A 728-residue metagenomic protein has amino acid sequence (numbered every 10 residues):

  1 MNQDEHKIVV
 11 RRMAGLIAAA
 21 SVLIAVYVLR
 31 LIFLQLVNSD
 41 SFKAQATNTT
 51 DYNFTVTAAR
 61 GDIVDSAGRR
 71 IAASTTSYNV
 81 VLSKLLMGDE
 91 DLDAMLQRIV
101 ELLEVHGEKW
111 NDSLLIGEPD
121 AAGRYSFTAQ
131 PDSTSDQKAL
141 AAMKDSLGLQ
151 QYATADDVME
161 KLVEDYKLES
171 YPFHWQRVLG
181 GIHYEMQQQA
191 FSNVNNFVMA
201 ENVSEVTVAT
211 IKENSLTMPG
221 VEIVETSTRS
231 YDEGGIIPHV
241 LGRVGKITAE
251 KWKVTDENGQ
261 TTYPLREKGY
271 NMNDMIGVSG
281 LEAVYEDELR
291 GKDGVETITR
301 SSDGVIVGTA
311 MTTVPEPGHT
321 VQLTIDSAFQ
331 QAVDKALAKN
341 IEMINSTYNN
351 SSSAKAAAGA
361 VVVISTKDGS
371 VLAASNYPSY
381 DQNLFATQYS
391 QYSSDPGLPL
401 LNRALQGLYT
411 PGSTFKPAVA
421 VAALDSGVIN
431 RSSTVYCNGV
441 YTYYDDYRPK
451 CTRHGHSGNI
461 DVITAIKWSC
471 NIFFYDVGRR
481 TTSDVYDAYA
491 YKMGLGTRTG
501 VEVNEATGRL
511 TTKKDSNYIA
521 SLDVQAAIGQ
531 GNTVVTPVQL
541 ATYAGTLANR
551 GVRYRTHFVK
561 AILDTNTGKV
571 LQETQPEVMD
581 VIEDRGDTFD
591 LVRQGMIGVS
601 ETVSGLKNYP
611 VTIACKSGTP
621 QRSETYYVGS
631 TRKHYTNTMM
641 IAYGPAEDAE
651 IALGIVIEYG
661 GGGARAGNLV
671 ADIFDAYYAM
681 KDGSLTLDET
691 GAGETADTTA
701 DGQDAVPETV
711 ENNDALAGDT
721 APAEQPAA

Functional and structural regions predicted by a protein language model:
M1-V314, N350-A360, A705, L716: Membrane-proximal periplasmic segments of bacterial cell-envelope enzymes, especially penicillin-binding proteins
A72, Y78, T299-E316, I325 (+6 more regions): Beta-lactam-recognizing serine transpeptidase/beta-lactamase-like catalytic domain environment
K84-L86, I657-G661: A generic structural motif
D93-E101, A209, E213, P238-G242 (+17 more regions): Solvent-exposed, polar/charged alpha-helical surfaces in well-ordered, non-transmembrane soluble domains, broadly
W110-R124, N349-K367, N504-T507, H557-T567 (+1 more regions): Acidic/histidine-enriched alpha-helical segments
E286, R290-D293, D303-G304, D334-E342 (+2 more regions): Amphipathic, well-packed alpha-helical segments that form the structural scaffold of globular domains
Q331-I364, S379: Beta-lactamase-like hydrolase cores
